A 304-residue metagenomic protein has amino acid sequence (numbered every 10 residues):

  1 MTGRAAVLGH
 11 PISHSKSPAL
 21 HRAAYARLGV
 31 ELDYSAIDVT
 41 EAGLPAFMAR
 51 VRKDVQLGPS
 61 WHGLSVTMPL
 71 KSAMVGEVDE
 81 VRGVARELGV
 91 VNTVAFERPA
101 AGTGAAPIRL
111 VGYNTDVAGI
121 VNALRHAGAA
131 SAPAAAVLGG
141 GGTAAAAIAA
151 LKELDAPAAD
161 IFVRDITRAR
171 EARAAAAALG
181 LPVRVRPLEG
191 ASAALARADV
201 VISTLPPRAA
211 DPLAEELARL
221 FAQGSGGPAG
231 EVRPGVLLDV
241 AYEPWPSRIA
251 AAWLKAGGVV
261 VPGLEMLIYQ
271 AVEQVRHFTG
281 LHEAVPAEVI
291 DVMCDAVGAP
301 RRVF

Functional and structural regions predicted by a protein language model:
T2-A127, P244: Phosphate/diphosphate ligand-binding glycine-rich loop within oxidoreductases
G9-P11, N114-V117, L124-A156, V163-I166: Glycine-rich adenosine-cofactor-binding loop
P18-R22, R170, S247-A251: Short, surface-exposed alpha-helical segments at coil->helix boundaries
E153-A158, A256-V259: Conserved S-adenosyl-L-methionine
A156-L179: NAD(P)-binding Rossmann-fold cofactor-contacting core
L179-V260: Rossmann-like adenosine-cofactor binding region
P234-V236, V240-F304: Adenosine-phosphate binding glycine-rich loop
